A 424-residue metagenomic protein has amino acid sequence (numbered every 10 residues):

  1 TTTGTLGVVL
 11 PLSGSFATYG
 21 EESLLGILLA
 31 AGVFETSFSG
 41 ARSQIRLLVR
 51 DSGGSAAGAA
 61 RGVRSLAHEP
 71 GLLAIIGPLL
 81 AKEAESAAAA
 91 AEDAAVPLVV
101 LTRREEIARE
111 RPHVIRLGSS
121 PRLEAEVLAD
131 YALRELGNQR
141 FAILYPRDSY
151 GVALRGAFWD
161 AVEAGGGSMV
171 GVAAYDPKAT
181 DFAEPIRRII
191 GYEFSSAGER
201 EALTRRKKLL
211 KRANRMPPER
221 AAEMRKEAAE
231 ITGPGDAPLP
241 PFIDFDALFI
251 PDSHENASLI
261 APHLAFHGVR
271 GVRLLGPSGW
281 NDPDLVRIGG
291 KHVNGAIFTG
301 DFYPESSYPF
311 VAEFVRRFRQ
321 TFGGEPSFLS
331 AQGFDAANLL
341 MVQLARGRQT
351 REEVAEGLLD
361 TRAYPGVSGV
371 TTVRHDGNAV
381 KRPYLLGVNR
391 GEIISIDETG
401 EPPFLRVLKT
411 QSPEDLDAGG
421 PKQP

Functional and structural regions predicted by a protein language model:
T1-P424: Extracytosolic ligand-binding ectodomains
